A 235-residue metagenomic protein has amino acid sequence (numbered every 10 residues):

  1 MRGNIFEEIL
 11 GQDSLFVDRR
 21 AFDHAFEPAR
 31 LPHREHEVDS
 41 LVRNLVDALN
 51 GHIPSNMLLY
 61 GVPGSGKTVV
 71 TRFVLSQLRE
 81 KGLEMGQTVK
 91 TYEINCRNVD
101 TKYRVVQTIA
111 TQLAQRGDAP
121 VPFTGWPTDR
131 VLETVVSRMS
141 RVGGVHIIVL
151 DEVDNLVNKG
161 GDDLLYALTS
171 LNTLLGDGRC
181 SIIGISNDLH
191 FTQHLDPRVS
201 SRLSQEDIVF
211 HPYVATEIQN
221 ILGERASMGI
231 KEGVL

Functional and structural regions predicted by a protein language model:
R2-F6, L10-S14, D18, D23 (+4 more regions): Mid-core helix/loop region of P-loop NTP-binding domains shared across ATPases and GTPases
R20-D39: Dynamic helix-loop-helix/coil hinge segments at AAA+ ATPase domain boundaries and subdomain interfaces
E27-L31, Y60-S65, N95-C96, D154-N158: Short, charged/polar micro-motifs that form catalytic or ligand-binding hotspots
D39-N50: Pre-Walker A adenine-sensing motif
I53-L75: Walker A/P-loop nucleotide-binding motif
N56-L58, K81-N98: Conserved catalytic segments around the Walker B and adjacent sensor/switch elements of P-loop NTPase domains
Q77, K81, Q112: Active-site catalytic microenvironments for nucleophilic, acid-base chemistry
